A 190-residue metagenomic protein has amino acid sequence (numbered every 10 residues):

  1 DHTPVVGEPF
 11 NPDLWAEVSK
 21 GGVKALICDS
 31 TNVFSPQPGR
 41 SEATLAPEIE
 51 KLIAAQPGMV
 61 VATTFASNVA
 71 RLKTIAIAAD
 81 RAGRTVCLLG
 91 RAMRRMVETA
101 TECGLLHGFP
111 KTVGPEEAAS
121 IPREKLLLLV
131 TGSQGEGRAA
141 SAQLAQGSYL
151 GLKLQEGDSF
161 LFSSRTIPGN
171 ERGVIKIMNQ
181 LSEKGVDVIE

Functional and structural regions predicted by a protein language model:
D1-I121, R138-K153, N170-K176: His/Asp/Glu-rich metal-coordinating catalytic cores of metallo-dependent phosphodiesterases/hydrolases acting on
K24, L126, D158: Conserved acidic residues
Q56-A62, L161-S163, E190: Glycine- and acidic
T85, S159, D187: Residues at the starts of beta-strands that form the adenosine-phosphate
K125-Q134: Conserved two-lobed SF2 helicase motor
G132-S133, S164-P168: Aromatic- and Gly/Pro-rich donor/ligand-binding loops that form nucleotide- or phosphate-bearing donor binding pockets
K153-G157, L181: ATP-dependent carboxylate-amine ligase
L181-E190: Generic long, charged, amphipathic alpha-helical segments
